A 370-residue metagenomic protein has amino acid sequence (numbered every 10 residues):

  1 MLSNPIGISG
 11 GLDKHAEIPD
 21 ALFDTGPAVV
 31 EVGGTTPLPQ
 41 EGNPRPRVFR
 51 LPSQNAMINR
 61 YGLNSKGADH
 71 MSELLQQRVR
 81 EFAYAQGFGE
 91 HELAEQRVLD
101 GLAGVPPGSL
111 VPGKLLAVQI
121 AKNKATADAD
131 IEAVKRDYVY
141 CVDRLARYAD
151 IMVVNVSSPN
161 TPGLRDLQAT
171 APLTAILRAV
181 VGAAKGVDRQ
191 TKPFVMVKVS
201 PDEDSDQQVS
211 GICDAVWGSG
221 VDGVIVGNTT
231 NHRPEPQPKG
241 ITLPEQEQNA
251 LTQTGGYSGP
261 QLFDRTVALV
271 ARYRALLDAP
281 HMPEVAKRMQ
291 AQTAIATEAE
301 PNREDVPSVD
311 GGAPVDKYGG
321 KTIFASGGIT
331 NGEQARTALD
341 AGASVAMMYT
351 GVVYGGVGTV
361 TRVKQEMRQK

Functional and structural regions predicted by a protein language model:
M1-E81, K122-K124: N-terminal capping/small domains of soluble enzymes
G10, N123-V139, R165-L173, V195-W217: Active-site glycine- and acidic-residue-rich loops that bind and position anionic ligands or nucleotide-like cofactors
D13-D24, R136, E203-W217, S308-Y318 (+1 more regions): Catalytic cores of alpha/beta
G26-L38, G220-R233, I329, A335-K364: Glycine-rich phosphate-binding active-site loops on the catalytic face of alpha/beta enzymes
G42-N55, P234-G255, L339-D340, V345 (+1 more regions): C-terminal helical cap(s) of enzyme catalytic domains, especially alpha/beta-barrels
V48, Q54-V153, S158: Active-site beta->alpha loop and helix N-cap motifs at the rims of alpha/beta catalytic domains
F82-V111, A279-G320: Intrinsically disordered, low-complexity domain-flanking/linker segments in eukaryotic proteins, enriched
P159-P172, Q208, A215-A313, G355-V363: Glycine/Thr-rich beta-alpha phosphate-binding loop at enzyme active sites
